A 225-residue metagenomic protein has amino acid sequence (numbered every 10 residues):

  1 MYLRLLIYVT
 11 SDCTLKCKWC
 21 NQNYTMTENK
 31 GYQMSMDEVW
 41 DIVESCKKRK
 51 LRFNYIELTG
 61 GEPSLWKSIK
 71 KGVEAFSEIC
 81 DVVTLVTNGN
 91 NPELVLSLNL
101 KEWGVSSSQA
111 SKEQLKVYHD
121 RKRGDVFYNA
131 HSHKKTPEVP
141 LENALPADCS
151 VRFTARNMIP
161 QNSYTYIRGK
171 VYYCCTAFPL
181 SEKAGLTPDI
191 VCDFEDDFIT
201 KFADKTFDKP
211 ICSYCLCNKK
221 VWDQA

Functional and structural regions predicted by a protein language model:
M1-L85, P92: Conserved alpha-helical substructure of the radical SAM core
Y2, V39, I69, S111-K116 (+1 more regions): A structural signal for well-ordered alpha-helical scaffolds and beta->alpha junctions
T14, T25, P63-S64, N90-N91 (+4 more regions): Short, solvent-exposed loop/turn segments at secondary-structure junctions
W19-C20, I69, L96-L98, T176-F178 (+1 more regions): Short aromatic-enriched loop/helix-cap "lid" or pocket-rim segments at secondary-structure transitions that line
E28-G31, K67, L94-L96, Q114 (+2 more regions): Generic domain-boundary/flexible-linker signal
V43, L65-R168, Y172-Y173: Conserved AdoMet/S-adenosylmethionine-binding subsite of the radical SAM
N143-A225: Accessory C-terminal segments flanking Radical SAM cores
